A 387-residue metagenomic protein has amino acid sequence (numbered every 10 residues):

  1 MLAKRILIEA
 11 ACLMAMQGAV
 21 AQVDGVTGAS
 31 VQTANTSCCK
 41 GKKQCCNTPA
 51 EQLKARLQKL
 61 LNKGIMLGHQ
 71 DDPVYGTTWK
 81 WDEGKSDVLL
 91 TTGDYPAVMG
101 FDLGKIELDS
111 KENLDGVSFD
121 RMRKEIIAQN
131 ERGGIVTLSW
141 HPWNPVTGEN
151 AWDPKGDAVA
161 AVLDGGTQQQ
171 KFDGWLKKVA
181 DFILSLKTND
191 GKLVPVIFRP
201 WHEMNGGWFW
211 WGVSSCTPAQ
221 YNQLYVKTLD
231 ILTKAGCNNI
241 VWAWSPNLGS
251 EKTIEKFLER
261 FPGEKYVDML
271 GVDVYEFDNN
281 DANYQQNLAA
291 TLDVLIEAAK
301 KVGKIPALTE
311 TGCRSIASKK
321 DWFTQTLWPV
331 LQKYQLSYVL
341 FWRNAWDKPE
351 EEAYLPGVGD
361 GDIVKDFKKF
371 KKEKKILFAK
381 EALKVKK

Functional and structural regions predicted by a protein language model:
M1-G25: Bacterial Sec-dependent N-terminal signal peptides
V23-V98, D102-G104, E112-G116, E381-K387: N-terminal module-boundary/linker segments of secreted carbohydrate-active enzymes
A50-Q52, W79-V88, D120-K124, V179-F182 (+3 more regions): Alpha-helical scaffolding within the catalytic cores of extracellular/periplasmic polymer-degrading hydrolases
G68-D71, K304-K387: Substrate-binding cleft of secreted/luminal carbohydrate-active enzymes
H69-Q70, R199-P200, Y225, L229-E255 (+2 more regions): Aromatic-lined carbohydrate-recognition surfaces of secreted/lumenal glycan-active proteins
P73-W81, I106-D120, N247-E255, Y275-A289 (+2 more regions): Acidic-and-aromatic substrate-binding clefts and catalytic sites of carbohydrate-active enzymes
F101, F257-Q285, W342-N344: Aromatic- and acid-rich polysaccharide-binding/catalytic face of secreted or lumenal carbohydrate-active enzymes
G104, L108-N238: Substrate-binding cleft of extracellular glycoside hydrolase catalytic domains
